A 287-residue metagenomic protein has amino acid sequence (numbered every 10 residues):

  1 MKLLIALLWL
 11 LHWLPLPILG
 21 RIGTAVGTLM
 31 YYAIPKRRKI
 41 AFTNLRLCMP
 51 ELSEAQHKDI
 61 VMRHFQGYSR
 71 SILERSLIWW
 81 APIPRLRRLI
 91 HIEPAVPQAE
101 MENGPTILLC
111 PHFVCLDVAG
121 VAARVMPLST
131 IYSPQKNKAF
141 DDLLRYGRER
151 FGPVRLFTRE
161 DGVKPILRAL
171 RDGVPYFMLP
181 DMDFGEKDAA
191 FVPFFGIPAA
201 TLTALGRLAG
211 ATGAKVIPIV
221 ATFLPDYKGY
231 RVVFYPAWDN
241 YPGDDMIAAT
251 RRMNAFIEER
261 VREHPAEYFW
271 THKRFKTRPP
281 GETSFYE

Functional and structural regions predicted by a protein language model:
M1-C110, C115, D141-Y146: Membrane-anchoring hydrophobic helices of lipid-metabolizing enzymes
A6, I40, V118, L143 (+3 more regions): Short Gly/charged-rich anion-binding patches and loops
A6-L10, P82-R85, L109-C110, P127-I131 (+2 more regions): Short acidic/polar alpha-helix capping motifs at helix-coil junctions
W9, N44, A122, Y146-G147 (+2 more regions): Generic structural signal for isolated residues within well-ordered alpha-helices
A33, L52-M62, E100-E102, V125 (+2 more regions): Non-catalytic C-terminal accessory region of glycerolipid acyltransferases and related lyso-lipid remodeling enzymes
K39, P134-K138, P198-L202: Active-site metal-coordination segments of metallo-dependent hydrolases
R88-I92, N137, L156-R159, P198-A199 (+1 more regions): A conditional alpha-helix N-cap/helix-loop micro-motif detector
N103-E160, E186-A190: Catalytic core of membrane glycerolipid acyltransferases/transacylases, capturing the structured, soluble-facing
